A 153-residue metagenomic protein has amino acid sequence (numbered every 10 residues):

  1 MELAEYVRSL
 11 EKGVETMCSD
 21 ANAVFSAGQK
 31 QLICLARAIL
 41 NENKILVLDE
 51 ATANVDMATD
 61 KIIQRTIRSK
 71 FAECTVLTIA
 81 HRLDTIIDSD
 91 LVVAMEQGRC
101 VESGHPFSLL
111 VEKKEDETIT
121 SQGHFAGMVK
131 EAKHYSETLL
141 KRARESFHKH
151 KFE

Functional and structural regions predicted by a protein language model:
M1-S19, E42, A58, T118 (+1 more regions): Conserved "ABC signature" C-loop
V7-G13, R65, R82, I87-E153: C-terminal portion of ABC ATPase nucleotide-binding domains
S26-A27, I33-A38, T78: ABC ATPase nucleotide-binding domain "signature" region
L40-K44, E73: A short, proline-enriched helix->beta-strand linker immediately N-terminal to the Walker B motif in ABC-type P-loop
L46-E50: Catalytic Walker B motif of ABC-type/P-loop ATPase nucleotide-binding domains
A53-V55: ABC ATPase nucleotide-binding domain "signature" loop
D60-A72, D84: Helical segment within the ABC ATPase nucleotide-binding domain
E73-A80: Conserved H-loop
